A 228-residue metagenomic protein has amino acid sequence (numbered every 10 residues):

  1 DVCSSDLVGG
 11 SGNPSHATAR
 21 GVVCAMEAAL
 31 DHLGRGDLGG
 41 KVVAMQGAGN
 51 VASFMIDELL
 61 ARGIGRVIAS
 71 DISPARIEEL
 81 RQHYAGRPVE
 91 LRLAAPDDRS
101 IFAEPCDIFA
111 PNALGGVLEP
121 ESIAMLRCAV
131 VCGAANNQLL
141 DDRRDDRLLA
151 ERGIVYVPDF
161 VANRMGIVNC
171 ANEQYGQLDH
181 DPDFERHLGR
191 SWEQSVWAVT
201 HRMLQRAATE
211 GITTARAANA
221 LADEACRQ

Functional and structural regions predicted by a protein language model:
V2-S4: Short, small-residue-biased leader/transition segments that mark boundaries at the very start of proteins
N13, A17-C24, Q46, N50 (+13 more regions): Conserved active-site and cofactor/substrate-binding residues in soluble primary-metabolism enzymes
N13-I108: Glycine-rich phosphate/diphosphate-binding loop of Rossmann-like nucleotide-binding domains
L30, A129-Q228: Adenosine-phosphate binding glycine-rich loop
L33-G36, M55, S122-L126, V130 (+1 more regions): A short alpha-helix capping/helix-coil boundary motif
P74-V157, A162-R164: Rossmann-like adenosine-cofactor binding region
